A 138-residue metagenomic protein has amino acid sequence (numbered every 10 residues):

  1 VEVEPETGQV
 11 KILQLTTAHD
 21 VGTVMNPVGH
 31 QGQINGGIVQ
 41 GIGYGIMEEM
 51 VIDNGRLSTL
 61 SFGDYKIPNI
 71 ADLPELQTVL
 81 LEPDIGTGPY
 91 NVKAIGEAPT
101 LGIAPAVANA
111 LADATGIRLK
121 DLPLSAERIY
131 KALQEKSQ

Functional and structural regions predicted by a protein language model:
V1-Q138: C-terminal catalytic domains of large/alpha subunits in multi-subunit enzymes
